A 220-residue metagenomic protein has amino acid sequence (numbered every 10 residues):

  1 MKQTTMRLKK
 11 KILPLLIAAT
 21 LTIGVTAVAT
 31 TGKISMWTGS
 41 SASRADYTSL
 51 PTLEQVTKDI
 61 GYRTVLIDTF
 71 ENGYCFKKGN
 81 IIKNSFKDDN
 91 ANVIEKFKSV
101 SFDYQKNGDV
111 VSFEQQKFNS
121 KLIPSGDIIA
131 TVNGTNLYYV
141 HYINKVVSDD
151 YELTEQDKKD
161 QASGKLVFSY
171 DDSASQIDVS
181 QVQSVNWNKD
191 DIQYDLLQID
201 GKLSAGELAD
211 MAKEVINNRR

Functional and structural regions predicted by a protein language model:
M1-K2, Y104, Q115, L196 (+1 more regions): Generic low-polarity alpha-helical segments
K2-T48: Membrane-interface helical sensory segment of bacterial ECF anti-sigma factor regulators
L13, E54-K58, A209: Generic detector of well-ordered alpha-helical segments enriched in charged/polar residues, highlighting helical
T30, I177-S180, V215: Intrinsically disordered, low-complexity regions enriched in Ser/Pro/Gly/Gln/His and often acidic
S43-K189: Short, solvent-exposed recognition patches
N188-R220: Surface-exposed amphipathic alpha-helical segments
